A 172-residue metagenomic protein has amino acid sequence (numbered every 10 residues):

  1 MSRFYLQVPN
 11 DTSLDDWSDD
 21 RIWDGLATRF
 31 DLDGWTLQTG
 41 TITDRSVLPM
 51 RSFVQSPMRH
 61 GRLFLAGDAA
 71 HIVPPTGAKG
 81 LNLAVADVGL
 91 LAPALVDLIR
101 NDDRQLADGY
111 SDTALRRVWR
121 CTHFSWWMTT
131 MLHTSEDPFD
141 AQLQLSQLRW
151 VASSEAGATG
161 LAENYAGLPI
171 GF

Functional and structural regions predicted by a protein language model:
M1-S46: Conserved FAD/dinucleotide-binding core of flavoprotein oxidoreductases
R3, D15, R62, A114-L115: Short, cationic motifs built from Arg/Lys/His that form the positively charged side of catalytic pockets
R45-P49, S111-A114: Histidine/acidic-rich helix-loop-helix segments that form or flank divalent-metal centers in metalloenzyme catalytic
L48-A69: FAD-binding beta-loop-beta segment adjacent to the flavin cofactor pocket
S52-V54, A70-N82, R116: Glycine-rich phosphate/pyrophosphate-binding beta-alpha loops
R59, L81-A84: Short, conserved glycine- and acidic-residue-centered signature motifs in active-site or ligand-binding loops
L65-P74, V85-L95: Extended, hydrophobic alpha-helical segments in both membrane/secreted and soluble proteins
A78, P93-F172: C-terminal helical "tail/cap" subdomain of flavin- and related membrane-associated enzymes
